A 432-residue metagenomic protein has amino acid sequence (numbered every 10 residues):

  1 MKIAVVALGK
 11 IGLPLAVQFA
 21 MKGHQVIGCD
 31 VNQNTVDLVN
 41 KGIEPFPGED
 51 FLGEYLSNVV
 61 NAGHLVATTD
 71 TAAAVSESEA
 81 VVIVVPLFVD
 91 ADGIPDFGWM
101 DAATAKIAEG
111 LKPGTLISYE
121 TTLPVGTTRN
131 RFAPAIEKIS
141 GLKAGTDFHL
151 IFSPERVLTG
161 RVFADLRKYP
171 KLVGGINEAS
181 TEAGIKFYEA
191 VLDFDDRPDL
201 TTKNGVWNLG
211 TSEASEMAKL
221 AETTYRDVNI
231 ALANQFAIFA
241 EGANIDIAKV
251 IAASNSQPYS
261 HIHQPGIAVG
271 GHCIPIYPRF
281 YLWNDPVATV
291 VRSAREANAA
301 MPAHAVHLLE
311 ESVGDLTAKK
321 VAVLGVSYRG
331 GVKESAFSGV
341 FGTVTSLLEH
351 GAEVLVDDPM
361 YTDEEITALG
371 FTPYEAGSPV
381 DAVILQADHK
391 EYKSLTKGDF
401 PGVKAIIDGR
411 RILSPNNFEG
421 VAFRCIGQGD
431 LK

Functional and structural regions predicted by a protein language model:
M1-K432: Structural/interface elements that position substrates and couple domains in central-metabolism enzymes
